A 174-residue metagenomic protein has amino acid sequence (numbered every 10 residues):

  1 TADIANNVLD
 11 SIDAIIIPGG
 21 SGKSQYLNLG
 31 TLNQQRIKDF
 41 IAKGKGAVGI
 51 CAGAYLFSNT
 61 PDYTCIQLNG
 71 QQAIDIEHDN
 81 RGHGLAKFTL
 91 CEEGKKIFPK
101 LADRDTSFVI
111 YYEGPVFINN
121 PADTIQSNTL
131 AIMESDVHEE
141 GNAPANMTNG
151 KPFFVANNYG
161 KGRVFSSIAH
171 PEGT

Functional and structural regions predicted by a protein language model:
T1-D13: Aromatic-Pro/Gly-enriched surface loop or interdomain linker that acts as a lid/target-recognition segment
A2-A5, L32, N149-F153: Alpha-helical scaffolding within the catalytic cores of extracellular/periplasmic polymer-degrading hydrolases
S11-D13, K43-G46, G162: Loop/turn elements at helix/coil->beta-strand transitions in domains of secreted/extracellular proteins
D13-Q25, E139: Short, basic, glycine/proline-bearing loop/turn elements
A14-G19, G49, V164-I168: Structural motif
G20, Q71, E172: Flexible loop residues that form catalytic and substrate-binding hotspots at small-molecule/glycan-binding clefts
K23-A102: A glycine-rich, often tryptophan-bearing local segment used as a flexible ligand/cofactor-contacting loop or short
A86-R163, I168-E172: Catalytic beta-strand/loop cores that center a nucleophilic Ser/Cys/Thr and support acyl-enzyme chemistry
